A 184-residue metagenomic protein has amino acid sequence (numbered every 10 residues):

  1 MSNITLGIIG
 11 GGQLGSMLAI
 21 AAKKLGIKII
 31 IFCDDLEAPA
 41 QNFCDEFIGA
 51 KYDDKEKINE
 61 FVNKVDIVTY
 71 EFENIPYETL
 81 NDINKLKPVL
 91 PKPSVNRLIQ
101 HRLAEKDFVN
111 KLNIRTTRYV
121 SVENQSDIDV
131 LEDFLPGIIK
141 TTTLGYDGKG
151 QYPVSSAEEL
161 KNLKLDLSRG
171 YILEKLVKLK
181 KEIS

Functional and structural regions predicted by a protein language model:
M1-Q100, A104: ATP-binding N-terminal substructure of ATP-dependent carboxylate-amine bond-forming enzymes
L98-I183: Active-site nucleotide/adenylate-binding loops and adjacent lid/helix of ATP-dependent enzymes
